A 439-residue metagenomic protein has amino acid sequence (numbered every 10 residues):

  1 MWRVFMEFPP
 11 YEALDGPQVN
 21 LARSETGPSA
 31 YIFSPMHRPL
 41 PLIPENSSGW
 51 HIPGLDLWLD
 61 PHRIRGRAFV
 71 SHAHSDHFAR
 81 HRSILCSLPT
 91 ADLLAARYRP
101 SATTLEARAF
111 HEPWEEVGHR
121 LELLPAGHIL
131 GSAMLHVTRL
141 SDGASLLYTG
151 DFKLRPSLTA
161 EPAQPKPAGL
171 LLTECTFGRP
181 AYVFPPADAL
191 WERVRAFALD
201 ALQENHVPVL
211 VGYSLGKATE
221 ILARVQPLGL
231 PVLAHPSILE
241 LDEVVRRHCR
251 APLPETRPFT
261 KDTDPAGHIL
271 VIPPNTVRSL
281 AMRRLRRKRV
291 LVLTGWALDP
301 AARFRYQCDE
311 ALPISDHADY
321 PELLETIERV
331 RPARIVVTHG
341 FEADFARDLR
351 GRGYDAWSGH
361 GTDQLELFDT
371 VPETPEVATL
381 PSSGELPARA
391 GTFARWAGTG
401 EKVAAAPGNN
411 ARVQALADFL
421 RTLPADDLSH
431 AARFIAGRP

Functional and structural regions predicted by a protein language model:
M1, E7, L21, Y31-S34 (+1 more regions): Acidic, low-complexity intrinsically disordered tails
H37-R63, R67, A73-V209, G216 (+1 more regions): His/Asp/Glu-rich metal-coordinating catalytic cores of metallo-dependent phosphodiesterases/hydrolases acting on
S48-H62, E112-W114, L253-H268, P274-A281: Short acidic low-complexity segments
T103-R108, G229-P236, G353-T362: Short hydrophobic/aromatic-enriched beta-strand-loop microsegments
I129-L130, V211-T219, H339-D344: Gly/Ser/Thr-rich loops at beta-strand to alpha-helix junctions that form or flank small-molecule/cofactor-binding
W191-I269: Hard-cation-handling environments
P227, P258-L380: C-terminal regulatory/interaction regions
E376-P439: N-terminal nucleic-acid-engaging modules of covalent nucleotidyltransferase systems
